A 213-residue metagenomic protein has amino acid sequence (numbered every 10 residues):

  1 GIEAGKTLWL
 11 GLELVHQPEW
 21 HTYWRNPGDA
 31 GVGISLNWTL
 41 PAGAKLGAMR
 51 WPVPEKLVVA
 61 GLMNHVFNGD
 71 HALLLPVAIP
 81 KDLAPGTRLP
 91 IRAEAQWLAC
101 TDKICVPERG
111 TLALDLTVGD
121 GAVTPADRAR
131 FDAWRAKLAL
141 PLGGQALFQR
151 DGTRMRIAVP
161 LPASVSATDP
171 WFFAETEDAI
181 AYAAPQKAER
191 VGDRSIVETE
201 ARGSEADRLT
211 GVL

Functional and structural regions predicted by a protein language model:
G1-L213: Extracellular/lumen-exposed scaffold segments
